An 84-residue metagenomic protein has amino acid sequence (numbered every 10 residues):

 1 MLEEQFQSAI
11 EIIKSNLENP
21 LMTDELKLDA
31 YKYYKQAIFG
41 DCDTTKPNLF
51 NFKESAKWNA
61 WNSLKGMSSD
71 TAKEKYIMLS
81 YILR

Functional and structural regions predicted by a protein language model:
L2-N48, N59-T71, K75, L79-L83: A charge-rich, low-complexity, intrinsically flexible signal that marks solvent-exposed coils, linkers, repeats
